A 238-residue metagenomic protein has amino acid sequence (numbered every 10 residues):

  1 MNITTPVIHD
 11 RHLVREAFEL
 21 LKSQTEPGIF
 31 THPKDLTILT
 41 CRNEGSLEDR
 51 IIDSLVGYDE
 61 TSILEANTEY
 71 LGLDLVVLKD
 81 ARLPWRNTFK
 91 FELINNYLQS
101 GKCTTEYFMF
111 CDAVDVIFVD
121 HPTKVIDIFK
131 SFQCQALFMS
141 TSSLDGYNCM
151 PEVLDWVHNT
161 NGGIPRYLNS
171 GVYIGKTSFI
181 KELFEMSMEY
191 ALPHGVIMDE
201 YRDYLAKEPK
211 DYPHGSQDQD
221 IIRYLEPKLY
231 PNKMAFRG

Functional and structural regions predicted by a protein language model:
M1-L20, P165-G238: Catalytic core and acceptor-binding pocket of nucleotide-sugar-dependent glycosyltransferases
I3, L13-Y107, S131, S178: N-terminal anchoring/stem segment of glycosyltransferases
I63-A66, L75-P84, F138-S142, M198-Y201 (+2 more regions): A generic structural motif
N87, F91, P122, G215-D220: Conserved glycosyltransferase catalytic-site signature
L98, G162-I164: Beta-strand elements of modular eukaryotic interaction domains
A113: Short acidic donor-binding/metal-coordinating loop in glycosyltransferase active sites
V116-N161: Conserved donor-nucleotide/metal-binding helix-loop-beta segment in metal-dependent transferases, i.e., the alpha-helix
